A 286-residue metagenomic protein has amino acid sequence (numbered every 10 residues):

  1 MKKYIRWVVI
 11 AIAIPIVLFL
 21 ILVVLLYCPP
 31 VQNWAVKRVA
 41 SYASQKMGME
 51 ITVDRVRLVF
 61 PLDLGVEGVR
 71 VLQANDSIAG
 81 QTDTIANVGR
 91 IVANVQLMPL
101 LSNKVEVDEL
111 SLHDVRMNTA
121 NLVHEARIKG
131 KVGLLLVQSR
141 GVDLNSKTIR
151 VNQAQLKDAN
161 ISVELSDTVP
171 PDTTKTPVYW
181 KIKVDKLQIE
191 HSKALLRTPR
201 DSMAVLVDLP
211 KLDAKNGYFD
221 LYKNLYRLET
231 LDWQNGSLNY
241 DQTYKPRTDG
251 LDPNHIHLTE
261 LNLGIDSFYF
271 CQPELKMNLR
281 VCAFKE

Functional and structural regions predicted by a protein language model:
M1-G48, D76: N-terminal type II signal-anchor transmembrane helix that functions as the membrane-insertion/stop-transfer segment
S41, D172, T176-V178: Sec-dependent signal peptide cleavage junction
D54-L165, P177-R200, D208-D241, T259-C282: Flexible beta-edge/linker motif
L72-Q73, S202-M203, P246-R247, K285: Short, surface-exposed beta-strand-loop junctions and turns on beta-sheet-rich folds
R127, T168-D172, P246-D252: Flexible, surface-exposed loop regions and adjacent strand-edge segments of Gram-negative outer-membrane beta-barrel
